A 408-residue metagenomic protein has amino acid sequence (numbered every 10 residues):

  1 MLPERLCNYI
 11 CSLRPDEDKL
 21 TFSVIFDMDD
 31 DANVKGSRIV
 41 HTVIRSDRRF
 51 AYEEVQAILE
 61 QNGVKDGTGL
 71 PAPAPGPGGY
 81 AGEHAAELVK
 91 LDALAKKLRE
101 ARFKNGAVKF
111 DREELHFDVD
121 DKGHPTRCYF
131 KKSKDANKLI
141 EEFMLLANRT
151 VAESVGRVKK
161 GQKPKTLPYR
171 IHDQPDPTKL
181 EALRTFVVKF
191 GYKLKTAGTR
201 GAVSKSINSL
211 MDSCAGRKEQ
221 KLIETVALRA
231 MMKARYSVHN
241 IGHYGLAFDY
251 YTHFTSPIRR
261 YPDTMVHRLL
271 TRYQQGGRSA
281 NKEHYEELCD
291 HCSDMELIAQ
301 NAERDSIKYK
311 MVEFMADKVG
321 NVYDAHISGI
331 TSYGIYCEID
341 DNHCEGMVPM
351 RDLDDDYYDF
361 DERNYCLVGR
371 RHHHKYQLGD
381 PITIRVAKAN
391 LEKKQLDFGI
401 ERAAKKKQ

Functional and structural regions predicted by a protein language model:
M1-D354, N364, G379, R385 (+1 more regions): Electropositive polyanion-binding surfaces
K310, L367-H372: Short alpha-helix capping/helix-loop boundary micro-motifs
F360-E362: Extended, solvent-exposed segments with strong compositional bias
R370-H373, Q377, A404: C-terminal structured domains
